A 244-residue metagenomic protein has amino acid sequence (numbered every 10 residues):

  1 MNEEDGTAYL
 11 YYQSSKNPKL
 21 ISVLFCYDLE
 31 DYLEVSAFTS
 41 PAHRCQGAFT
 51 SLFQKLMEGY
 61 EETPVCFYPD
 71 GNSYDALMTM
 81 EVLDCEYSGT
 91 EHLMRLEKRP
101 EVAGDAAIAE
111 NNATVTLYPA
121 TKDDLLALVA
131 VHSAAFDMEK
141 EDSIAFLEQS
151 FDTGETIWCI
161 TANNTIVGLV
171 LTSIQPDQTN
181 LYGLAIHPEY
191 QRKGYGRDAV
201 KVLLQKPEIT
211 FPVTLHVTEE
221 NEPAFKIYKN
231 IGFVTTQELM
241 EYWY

Functional and structural regions predicted by a protein language model:
M1-K16, D137-L171: Active-site rim helix/loop that mediates acceptor-substrate recognition in acyltransferases
M1-Q54, V170-Y182: Conserved donor-binding loop and adjoining core beta-sheet/short helix segment in diverse acyl/aminoacyl transferases
L20-S22, G89, I166-G168, G196 (+1 more regions): A structural microfeature
L29-Y32, P41-N112, Y242: Acyl-donor-binding surface of acyltransferase catalytic domains
V35, C66-P69, L181, V213-V217: Conserved hydrophobic beta-strand within the GNAT/NAT acetyltransferase core sheet that lines the active-site cleft
S36, S40-A42, H187, Q191 (+1 more regions): Residue-level recognition of the GNAT/N-acetyltransferase active site
C45-E58, G183-P188, R192-P207, F225-N230: Conserved acetyl-CoA-binding loop-helix of GNAT-fold acetyltransferases
T114-L128: A short beta-loop-alpha structural element at the N-terminal edge of CoA-dependent acyl/N-acetyltransferase catalytic
